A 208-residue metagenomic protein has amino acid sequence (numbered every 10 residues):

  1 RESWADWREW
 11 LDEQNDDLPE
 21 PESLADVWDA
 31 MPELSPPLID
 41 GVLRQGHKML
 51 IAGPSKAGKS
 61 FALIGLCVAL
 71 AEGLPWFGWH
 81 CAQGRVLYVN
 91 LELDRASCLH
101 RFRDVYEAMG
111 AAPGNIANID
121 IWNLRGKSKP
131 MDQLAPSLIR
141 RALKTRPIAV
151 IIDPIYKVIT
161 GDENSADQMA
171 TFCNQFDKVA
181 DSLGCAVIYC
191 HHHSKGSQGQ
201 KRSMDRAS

Functional and structural regions predicted by a protein language model:
R1, I155, H192-H193: Short, ordered loop/turn segments at secondary-structure junctions
R1-Q14: Modules that initiate DNA replication and primer synthesis
Q14-L38: N-terminal pre-Walker A segment at the start of P-loop NTPase domains
D26, I39, C81-T171, Q175-K178: Conserved inter-motif catalytic segment of the P-loop NTP-binding fold
L43, C67, Y88, D153 (+1 more regions): Conserved RecA-like P-loop NTPase ATPase core
Q45-M49, G84-R85: Pre-Walker A (Motif I) flank of P-loop NTPase domains
L50-I51, K56, S60-F61, A149 (+1 more regions): Phosphate-binding/switch region of NTP-binding enzymes
A62, L66: Hydrophobic positions on the alpha1 helix immediately C-terminal to the Walker A/P-loop
